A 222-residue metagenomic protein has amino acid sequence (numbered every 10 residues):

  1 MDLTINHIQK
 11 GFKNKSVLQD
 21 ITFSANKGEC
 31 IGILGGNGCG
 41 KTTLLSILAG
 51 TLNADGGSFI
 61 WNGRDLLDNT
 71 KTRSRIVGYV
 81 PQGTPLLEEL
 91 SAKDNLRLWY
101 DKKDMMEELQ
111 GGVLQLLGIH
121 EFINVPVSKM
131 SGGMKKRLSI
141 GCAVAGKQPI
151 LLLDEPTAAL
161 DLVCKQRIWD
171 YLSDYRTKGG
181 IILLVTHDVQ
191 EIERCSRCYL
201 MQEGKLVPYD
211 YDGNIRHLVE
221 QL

Functional and structural regions predicted by a protein language model:
L3-I5, L18, S74: Conserved structural motif at the start of ABC-family nucleotide-binding domains
L34-G36: The feature captures the beta-strand-to-loop junction immediately N-terminal to the Walker
A49: Helix-to-loop junction immediately C-terminal to a conserved catalytic motif
G57-D68, T72-R73: Conserved ABC transporter NBD signature motif
G83, E89-K102: Q-loop/switch helix immediately C-terminal to the Walker
R97, E107-I123: Conserved ABC ATPase "signature" region
L151-E155: Catalytic Walker B motif of ABC-type/P-loop ATPase nucleotide-binding domains
